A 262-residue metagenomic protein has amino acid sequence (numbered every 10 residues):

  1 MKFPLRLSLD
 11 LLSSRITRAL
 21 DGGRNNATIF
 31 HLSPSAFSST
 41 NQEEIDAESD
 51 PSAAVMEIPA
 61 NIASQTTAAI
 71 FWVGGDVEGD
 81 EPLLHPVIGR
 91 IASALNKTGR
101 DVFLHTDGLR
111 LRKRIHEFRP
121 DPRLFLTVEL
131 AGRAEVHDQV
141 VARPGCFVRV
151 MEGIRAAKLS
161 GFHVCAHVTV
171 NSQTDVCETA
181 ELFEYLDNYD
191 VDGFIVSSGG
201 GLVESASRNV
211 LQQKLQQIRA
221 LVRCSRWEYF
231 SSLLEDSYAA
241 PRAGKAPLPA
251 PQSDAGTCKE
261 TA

Functional and structural regions predicted by a protein language model:
M1, D46-A53, T127-E129, R143-M151 (+1 more regions): Radical SAM enzyme [4Fe-4S]-AdoMet core and its adjacent flexible, acidic and glycine-rich loops/tails across
M1-R24, A255-A262: Radical SAM enzyme core and accessory elements
L11-A60, S64: Canonical Radical SAM [4Fe-4S] cluster-binding loop centered on the CxxxCxxC motif and its immediate flanking residues
G23, S39, P82-L83, F118: Class I S-adenosyl-L-methionine
P34-A36, D76, G108: Short glycine-rich, polar/acidic loop-and-turn segments at beta strand-coil junctions
S38, V136, E204: Glycine/Thr-rich phosphate-binding loops of Rossmann-like dinucleotide-binding domains
M56-G74, H85-S197: Radical SAM/AdoMet-radical enzyme domain recognition
